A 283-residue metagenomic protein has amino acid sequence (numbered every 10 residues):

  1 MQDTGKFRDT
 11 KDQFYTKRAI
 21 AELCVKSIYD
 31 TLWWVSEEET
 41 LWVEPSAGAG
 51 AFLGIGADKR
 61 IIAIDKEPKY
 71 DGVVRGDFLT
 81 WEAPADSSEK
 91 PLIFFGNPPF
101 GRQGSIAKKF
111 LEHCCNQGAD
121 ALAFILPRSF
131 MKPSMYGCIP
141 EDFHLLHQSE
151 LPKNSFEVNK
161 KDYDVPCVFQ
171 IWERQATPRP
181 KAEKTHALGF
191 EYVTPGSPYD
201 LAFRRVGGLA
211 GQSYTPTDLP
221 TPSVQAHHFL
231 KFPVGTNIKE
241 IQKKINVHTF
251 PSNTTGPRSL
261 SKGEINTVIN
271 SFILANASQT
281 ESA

Functional and structural regions predicted by a protein language model:
M1-A283: Class I S-adenosyl-L-methionine-dependent methyltransferase catalytic core
